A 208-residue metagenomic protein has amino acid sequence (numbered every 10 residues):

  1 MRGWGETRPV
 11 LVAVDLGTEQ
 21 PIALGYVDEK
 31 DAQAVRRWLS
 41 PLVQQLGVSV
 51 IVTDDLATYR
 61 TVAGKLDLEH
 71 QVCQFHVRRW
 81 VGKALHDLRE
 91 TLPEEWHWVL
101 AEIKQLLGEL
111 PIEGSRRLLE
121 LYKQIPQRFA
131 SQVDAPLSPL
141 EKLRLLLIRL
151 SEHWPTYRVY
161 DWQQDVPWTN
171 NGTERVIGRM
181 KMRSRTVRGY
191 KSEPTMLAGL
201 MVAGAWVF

Functional and structural regions predicted by a protein language model:
M1-V62, L150, G172: RNase H-like nuclease fold core
V10-V12, K83-E94: Short, surface-exposed amphipathic charged segments that create phosphate/polyanion-binding patches used for binding
A23, V77, R188-G189: A generic structural signal for short coil/turn motifs at secondary-structure boundaries
L46-G47, H70, R89-W96: Short, polar/flexible loop-turn hinges at active-site or ligand-entry regions and domain interfaces
S49-R60, K65, H97-F208: Acidic/histidine-rich catalytic cores and adjacent linkers of DNA breakage/strand-transfer/modification proteins
L66-D87: Inter-helix linker motif
